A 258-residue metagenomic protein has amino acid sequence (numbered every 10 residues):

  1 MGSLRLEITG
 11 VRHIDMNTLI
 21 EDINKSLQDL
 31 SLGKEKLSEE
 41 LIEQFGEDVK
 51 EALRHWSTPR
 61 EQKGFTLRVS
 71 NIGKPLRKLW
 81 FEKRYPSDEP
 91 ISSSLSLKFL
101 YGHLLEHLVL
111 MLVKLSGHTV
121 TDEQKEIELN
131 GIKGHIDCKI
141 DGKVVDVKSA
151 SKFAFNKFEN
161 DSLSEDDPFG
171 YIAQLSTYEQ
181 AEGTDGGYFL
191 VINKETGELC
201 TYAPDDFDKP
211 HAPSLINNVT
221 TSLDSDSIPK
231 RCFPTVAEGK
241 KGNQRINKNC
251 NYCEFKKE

Functional and structural regions predicted by a protein language model:
G2-V144, S151-S162: Metal-dependent nuclease catalytic cores that hydrolyze phosphodiester bonds in DNA/RNA, characterized by
S57, S149-N160, S222-A237: Short amphipathic alpha-helical segments and their helix-coil junctions
Y101-L105, G170, H211: Soluble or luminal CAZymes and related metallo-dependent hydrolases
H107-S116, S164-N193: Metal-dependent nuclease catalytic cores in nucleic-acid-processing enzymes, especially RNase H-like/related
K139, K143-V147, G186-V191: A structural signal for short, well-ordered beta-strand segments and their strand-loop junctions that often border
K157-D167, A203-D206: Short helix/strand-bridging catalytic loops that position acidic/His residues to coordinate divalent metals and engage
T177, A181-E258: Metal-dependent nuclease catalytic regions and adjoining charged, substrate-binding loops involved in nucleic-acid end
